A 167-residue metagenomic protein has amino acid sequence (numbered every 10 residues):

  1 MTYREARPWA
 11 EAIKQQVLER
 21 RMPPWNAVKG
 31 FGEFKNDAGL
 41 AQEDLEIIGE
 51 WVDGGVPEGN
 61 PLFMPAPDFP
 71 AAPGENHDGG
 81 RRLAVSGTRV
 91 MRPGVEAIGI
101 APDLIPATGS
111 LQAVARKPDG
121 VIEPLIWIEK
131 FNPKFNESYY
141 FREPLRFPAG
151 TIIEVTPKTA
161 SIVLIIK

Functional and structural regions predicted by a protein language model:
M1-G87, V155-I166: Aromatic- and Gly/Pro-enriched helix-to-coil junctions and flexible linker segments
W51, E75-A149, E154-K167: His-enriched metal-coordination microenvironments in redox/metal-binding proteins
